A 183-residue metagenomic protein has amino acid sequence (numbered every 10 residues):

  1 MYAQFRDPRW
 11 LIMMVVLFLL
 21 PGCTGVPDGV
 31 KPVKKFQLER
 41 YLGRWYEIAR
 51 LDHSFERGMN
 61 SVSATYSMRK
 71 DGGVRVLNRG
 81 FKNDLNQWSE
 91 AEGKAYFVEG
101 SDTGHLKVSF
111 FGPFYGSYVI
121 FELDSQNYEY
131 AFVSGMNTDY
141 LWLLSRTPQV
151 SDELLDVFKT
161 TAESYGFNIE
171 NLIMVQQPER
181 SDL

Functional and structural regions predicted by a protein language model:
Y2-F5, F18, G22-L183: A beta-rich soluble binding module of mature secreted/lumenal proteins
F5-L11: N-terminal Sec-pathway targeting helices
L11-L19: Sec-dependent N-terminal signal peptides
